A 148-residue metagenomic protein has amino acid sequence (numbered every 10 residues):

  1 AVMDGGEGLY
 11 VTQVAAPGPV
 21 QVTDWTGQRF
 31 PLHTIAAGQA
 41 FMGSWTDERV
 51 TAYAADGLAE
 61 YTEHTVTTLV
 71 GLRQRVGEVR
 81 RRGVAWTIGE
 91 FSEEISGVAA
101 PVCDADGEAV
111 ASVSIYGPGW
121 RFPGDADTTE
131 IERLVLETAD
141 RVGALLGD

Functional and structural regions predicted by a protein language model:
A1-D56: Amphipathic alpha-helical effector-binding/dimerization core of metabolite-sensing transcriptional regulators
A1-M3, Y53-A99, E137, L145: Short, basic/aromatic recognition patches
Q13-A15, E90, S114: Short clusters of small/polar residues that mark proteolytic maturation junctions
Q28, L32, T67, F122 (+1 more regions): Residues at secondary-structure transition points
Q39-G43, G77, D140: Generic alpha-helical structural context detector
R82, E93, A111-D148: Juxtadomain coupling helices with adjacent low-complexity linkers
V102-A105: Sensor-regulatory modules in signal-transduction proteins
E108: Helix-turn-helix DNA-binding module
